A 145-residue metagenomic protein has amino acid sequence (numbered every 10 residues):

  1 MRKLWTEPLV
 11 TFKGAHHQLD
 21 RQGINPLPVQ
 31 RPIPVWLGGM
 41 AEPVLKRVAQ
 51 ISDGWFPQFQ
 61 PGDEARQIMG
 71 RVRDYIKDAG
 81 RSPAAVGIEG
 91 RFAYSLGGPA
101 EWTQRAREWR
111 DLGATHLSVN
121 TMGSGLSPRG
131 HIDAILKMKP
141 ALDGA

Functional and structural regions predicted by a protein language model:
M1-A145: Active-site-adjacent structural elements that line small-molecule/cofactor binding pockets in enzymes
